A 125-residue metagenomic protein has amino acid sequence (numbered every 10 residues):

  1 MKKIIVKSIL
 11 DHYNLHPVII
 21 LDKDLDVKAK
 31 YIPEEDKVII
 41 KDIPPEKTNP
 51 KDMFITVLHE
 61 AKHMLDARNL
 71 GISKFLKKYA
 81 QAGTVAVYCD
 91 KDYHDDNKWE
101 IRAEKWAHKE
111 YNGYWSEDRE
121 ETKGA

Functional and structural regions predicted by a protein language model:
M1-H16: Zn2+-dependent metallopeptidase catalytic core
V18-D22: Predominantly extracellular/secreted Zn2+-dependent metalloproteases
L25-V27: N-terminal first-folded block
A29-P33: OB-fold/S1-family RNA-binding modules
V38-V57: Short pre-active-site segment immediately N-terminal to the catalytic Zn-binding motif
K51, I55, A67-I101: Post-HEXXH active-site segment of zinc metalloproteases
L58-K62, D66: Short active-site segment of divalent metal-dependent hydrolases/proteases that encodes the spacing between
Y93, W106-A125: Short helix/loop segments within enzyme catalytic domains that coordinate or immediately flank catalytic cofactors
